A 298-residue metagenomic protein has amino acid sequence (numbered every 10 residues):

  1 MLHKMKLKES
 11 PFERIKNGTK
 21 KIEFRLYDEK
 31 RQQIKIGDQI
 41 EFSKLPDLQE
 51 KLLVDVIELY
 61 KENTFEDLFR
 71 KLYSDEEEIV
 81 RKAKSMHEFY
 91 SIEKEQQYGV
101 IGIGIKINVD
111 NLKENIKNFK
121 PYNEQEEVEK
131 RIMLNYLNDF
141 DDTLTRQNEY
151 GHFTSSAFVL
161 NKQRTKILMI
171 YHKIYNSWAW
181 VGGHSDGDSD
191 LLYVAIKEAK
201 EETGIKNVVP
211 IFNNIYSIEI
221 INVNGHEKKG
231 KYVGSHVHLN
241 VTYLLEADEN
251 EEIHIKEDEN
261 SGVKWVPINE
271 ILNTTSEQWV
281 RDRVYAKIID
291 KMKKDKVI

Functional and structural regions predicted by a protein language model:
M1-I36, I107: Compositionally biased, charged N-terminal/linker segments
K6, L144-W180: N-terminal strand-loop-strand
E29, Q39, K44-E50: Short, charged beta-turn/beta-strand-edge "cap" motif at the junction between a beta-strand and an adjacent loop
E50-Y60: Short beta-strand-centered aromatic/proline hotspots
L68-V109: Contiguous surface segments at macromolecular interaction interfaces
G99-N108, S276-I298: Charged phosphate-binding loop/patch that engages nucleotide di/tri-phosphates or the phosphate backbone of nucleic
N118-S156, I298: Acidic, metal-coordinating catalytic segment for phosphate/diphosphate chemistry, firing primarily on the Nudix
D186-W279: Unchanged
